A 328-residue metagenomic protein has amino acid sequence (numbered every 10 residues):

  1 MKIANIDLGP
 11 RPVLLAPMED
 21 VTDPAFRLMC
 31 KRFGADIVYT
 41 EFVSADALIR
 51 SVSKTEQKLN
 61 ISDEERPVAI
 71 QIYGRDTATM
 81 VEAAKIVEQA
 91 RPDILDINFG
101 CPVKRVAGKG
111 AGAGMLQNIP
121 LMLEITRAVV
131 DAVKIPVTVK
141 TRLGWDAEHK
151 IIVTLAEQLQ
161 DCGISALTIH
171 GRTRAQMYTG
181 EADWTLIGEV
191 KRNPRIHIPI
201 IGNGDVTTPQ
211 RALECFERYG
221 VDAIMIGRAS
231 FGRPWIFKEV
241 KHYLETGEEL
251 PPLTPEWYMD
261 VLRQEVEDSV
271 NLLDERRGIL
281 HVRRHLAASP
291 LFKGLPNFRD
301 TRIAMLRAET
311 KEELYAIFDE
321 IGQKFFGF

Functional and structural regions predicted by a protein language model:
M1-A4, M18-D93: Glycine-rich, positively charged N-terminal anion/phosphate-binding segment
M1-G9, V13, E19, P24-A25 (+6 more regions): Alpha/beta catalytic cores of nucleotide-metabolism and tRNA/nucleoside-modifying enzymes
K2-L14, D46-P67, C101, V106-K109 (+2 more regions): N-terminal small/glycine-rich loop or linker at the start of catalytic domains across soluble metabolic enzymes
V13-P17, V38-T40, V68-I72, L95 (+4 more regions): Hydrophobic faces of well-ordered beta-strands that scaffold small-molecule active sites in alpha/beta enzyme cores
M18-D20, V43-A45, Y73-R75, G100-P102 (+4 more regions): Active-site beta-loop-alpha junctions enriched in small/polar residues
V81-A111, P120-I200, E214: Alpha/beta enzyme core
L116: Aromatic- and acidic-residue-enriched carbohydrate-binding clefts of CAZyme catalytic domains
